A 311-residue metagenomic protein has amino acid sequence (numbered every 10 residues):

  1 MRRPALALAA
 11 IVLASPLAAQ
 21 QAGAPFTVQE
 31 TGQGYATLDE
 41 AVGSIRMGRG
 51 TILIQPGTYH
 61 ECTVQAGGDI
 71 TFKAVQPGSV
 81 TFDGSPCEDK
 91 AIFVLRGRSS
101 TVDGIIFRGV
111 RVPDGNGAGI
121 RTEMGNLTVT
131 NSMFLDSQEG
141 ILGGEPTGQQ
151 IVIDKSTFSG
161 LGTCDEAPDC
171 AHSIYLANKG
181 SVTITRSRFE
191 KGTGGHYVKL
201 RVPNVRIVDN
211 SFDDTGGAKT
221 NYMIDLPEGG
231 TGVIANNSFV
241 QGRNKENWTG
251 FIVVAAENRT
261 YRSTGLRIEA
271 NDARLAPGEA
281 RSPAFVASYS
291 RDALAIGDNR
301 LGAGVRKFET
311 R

Functional and structural regions predicted by a protein language model:
M1-A7: Bacterial N-terminal signal peptides that target proteins for export
A14-P16: N-terminal signal peptide c-region/cleavage motif recognized by signal peptidases
G23-Q55, H60-E61: Acidic Gly/Asp/Thr-rich repetitive segments characteristic of extracellular carbohydrate-active and adhesion proteins
G43, M47, Y59-K73, T81-D103 (+3 more regions): Extracellular beta-strand-rich solenoid/capping regions of secreted or surface-exposed proteins that bind or remodel
Q55-P56, D69, K73-S79, R98-G109 (+8 more regions): Right-handed parallel beta-helix
G84-F93, P113-R121, D136-E145, D165-L176 (+4 more regions): Extracellular beta-strand/beta-solenoid scaffold signature
A280-R311: Leucine-rich solenoid repeat scaffolds
